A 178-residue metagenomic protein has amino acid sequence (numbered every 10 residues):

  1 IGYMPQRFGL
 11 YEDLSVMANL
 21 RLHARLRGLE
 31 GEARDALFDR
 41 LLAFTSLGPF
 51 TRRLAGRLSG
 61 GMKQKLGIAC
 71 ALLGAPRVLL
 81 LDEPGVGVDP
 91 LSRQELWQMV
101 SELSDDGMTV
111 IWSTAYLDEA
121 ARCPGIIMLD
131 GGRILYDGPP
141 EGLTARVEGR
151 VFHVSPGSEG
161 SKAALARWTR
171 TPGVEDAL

Functional and structural regions predicted by a protein language model:
R21, R25, E30-F50: Conserved ABC ATPase "signature" region
L54-L58: Conserved ABC ATPase signature
I68: Hydrophobic anchor residue at the start of the ABC signature
A75: Conserved catalytic motifs of ABC-family nucleotide-binding domains
L79-D82: Catalytic Walker B motif of ABC-type/P-loop ATPase nucleotide-binding domains
Q98-L178: ABC transporter nucleotide-binding domain
